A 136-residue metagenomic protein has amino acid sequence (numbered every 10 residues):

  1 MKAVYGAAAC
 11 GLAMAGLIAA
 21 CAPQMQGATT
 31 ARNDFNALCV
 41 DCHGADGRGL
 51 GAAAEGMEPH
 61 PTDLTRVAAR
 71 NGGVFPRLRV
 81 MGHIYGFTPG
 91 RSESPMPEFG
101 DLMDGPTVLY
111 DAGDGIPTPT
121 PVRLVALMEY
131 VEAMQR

Functional and structural regions predicted by a protein language model:
M1-C21: Sec-dependent bacterial lipoprotein signal peptides
A20-F35, G51-A52, R70-G72: Electrostatic cytochrome c docking/interface patches
A22-Q24, C42-R48, D101, E132: Detector for the c-type heme attachment site
A28-V40, P117-V122: Sequence context surrounding c-type heme c attachment/ligation sites in exported
F35-A45, M96, L127, V131: The canonical Cys-X-X-Cys-His
D41-R66: A contiguous binding-surface segment within folded domains or other stable secondary-structure elements
M57-I116, L127, V131: Extracytoplasmic electron-transfer domains, predominantly the class I c-type cytochrome c fold
V122-R136: C-terminal partner/receptor-binding element of secreted or periplasmic proteins
